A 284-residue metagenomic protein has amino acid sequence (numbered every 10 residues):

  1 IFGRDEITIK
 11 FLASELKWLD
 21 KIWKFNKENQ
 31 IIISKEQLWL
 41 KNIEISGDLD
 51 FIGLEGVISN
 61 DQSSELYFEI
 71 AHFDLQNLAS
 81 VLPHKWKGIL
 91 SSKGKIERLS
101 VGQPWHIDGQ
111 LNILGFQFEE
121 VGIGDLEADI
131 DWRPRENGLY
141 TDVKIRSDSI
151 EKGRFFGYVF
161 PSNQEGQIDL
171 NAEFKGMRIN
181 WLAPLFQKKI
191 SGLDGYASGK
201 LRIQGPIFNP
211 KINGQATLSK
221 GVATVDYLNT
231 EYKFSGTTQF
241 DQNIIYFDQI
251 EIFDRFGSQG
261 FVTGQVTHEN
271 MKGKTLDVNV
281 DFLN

Functional and structural regions predicted by a protein language model:
I1-R202, I207-N284: Interface amphipathic segments
